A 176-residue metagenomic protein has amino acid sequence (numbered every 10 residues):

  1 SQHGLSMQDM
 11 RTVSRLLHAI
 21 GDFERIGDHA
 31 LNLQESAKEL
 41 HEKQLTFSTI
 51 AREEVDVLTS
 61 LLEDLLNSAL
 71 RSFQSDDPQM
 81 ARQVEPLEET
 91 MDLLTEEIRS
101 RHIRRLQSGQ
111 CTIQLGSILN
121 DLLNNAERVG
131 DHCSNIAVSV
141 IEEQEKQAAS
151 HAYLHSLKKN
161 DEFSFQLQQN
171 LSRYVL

Functional and structural regions predicted by a protein language model:
S1-L176: Cytosolic, long alpha-helical scaffolding segments
